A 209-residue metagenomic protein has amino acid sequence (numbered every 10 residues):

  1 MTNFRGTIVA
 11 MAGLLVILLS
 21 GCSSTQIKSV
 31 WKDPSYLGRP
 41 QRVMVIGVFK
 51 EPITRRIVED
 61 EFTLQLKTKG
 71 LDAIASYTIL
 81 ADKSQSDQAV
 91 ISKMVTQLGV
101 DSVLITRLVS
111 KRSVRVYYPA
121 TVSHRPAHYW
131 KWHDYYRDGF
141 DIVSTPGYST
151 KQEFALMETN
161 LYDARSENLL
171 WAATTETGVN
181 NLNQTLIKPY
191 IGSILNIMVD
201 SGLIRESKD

Functional and structural regions predicted by a protein language model:
M1-M11: Bacterial N-terminal signal peptides that target proteins for export
C22-R42, K50-I53, D138-D209: C-terminal/domain-edge helix-coil "capping" segments
I27-K32, I57-T68, A127-W130, G202-E206: Short low-complexity stretches enriched in small and charged residues
R42-R115: N-terminal segment of the mature soluble domain
F62, I91-K93, V122-S123, L186-Y190: Short, charged/polar low-complexity linear motifs in solvent-exposed/disordered segments
D87-L161: Surface-exposed short loop/turn segments
